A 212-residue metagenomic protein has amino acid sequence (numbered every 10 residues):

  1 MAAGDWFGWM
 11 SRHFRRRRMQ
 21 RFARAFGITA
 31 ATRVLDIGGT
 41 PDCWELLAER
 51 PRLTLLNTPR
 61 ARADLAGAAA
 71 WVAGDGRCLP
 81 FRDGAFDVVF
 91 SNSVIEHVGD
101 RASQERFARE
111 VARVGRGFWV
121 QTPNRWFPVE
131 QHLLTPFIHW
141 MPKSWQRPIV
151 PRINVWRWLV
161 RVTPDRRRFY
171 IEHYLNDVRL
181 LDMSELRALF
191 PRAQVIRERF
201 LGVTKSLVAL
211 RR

Functional and structural regions predicted by a protein language model:
M1-G27: Class I SAM-dependent methyltransferase Rossmann-like catalytic core, especially the SAM/SAH-binding loop
W6-R12, F169-D177: Active-site rim elements
A25-F26, T32-F127, L210-R211: Conserved SAM-binding loop
G117-V150: Conserved class I S-adenosyl-L-methionine
L133-P136, L159-H173: Short, glycine-/aromatic-enriched active-site segment of Class I SAM-dependent methyltransferases
E172-Q194: Short alpha-helix
V178, G202-V208: Short hydrophobic/aromatic beta-strand or adjacent loop that forms the aromatic wall/cage of a ligand/substrate-binding
R192-G202: Conserved S-adenosyl-L-methionine
